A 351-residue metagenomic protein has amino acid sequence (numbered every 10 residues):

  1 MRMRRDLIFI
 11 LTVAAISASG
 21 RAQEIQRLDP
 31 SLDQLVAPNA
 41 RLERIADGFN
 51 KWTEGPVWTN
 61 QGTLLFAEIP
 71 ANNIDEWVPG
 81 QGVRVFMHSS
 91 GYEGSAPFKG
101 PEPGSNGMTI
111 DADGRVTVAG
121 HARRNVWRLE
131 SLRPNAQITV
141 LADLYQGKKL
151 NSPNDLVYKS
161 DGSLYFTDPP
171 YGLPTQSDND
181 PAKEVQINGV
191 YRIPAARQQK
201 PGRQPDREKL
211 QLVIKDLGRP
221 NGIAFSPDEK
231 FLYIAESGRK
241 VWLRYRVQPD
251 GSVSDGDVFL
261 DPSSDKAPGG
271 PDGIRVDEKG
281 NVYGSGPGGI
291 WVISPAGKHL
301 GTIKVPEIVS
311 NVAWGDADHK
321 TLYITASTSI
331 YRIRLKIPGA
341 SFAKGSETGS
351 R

Functional and structural regions predicted by a protein language model:
M1-D6: Positively charged n-region of N-terminal signal peptides that target proteins for export
I8-A18: Bacterial N-terminal signal peptides
R21-R351: Sequence-structural signature of mature extracellular/luminal beta-sheet repeat domains, prominently beta-propellers
